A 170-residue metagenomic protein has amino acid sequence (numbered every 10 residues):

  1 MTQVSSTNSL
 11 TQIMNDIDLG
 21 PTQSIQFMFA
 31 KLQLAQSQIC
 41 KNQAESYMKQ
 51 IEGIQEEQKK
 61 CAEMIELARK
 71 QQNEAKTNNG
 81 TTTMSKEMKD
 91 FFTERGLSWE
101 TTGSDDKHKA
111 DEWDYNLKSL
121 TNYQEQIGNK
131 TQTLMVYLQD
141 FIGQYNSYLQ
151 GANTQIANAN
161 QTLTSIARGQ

Functional and structural regions predicted by a protein language model:
T2-T77, G103-Q170: Amphipathic alpha-helical polymerization modules
T7, T82-S85: Intrinsically disordered, low-complexity extracellular "stalk/linker" tracts enriched in Gly/Pro/Ser/Thr
N78-N79, K86-K89, T93-E94, S98-D106: Extended amphipathic alpha-helical interaction segments
